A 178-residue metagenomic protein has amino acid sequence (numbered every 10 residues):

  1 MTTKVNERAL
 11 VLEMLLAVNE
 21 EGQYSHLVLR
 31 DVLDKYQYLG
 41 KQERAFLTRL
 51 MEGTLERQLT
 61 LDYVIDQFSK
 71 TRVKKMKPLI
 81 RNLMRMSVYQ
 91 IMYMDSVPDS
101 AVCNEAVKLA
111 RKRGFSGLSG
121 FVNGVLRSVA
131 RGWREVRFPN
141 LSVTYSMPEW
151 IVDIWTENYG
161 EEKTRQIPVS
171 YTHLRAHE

Functional and structural regions predicted by a protein language model:
M1-R131, P139-L141: Non-catalytic accessory regions of SAM-dependent methyltransferases
G114-L118, G160, H173: Amphipathic alpha-helical protein-protein interaction surfaces
T144-G160: Acidic/histidine-rich catalytic neighborhood
Y159-T164, A176: Short amphipathic alpha-helical surface micro-motifs
R165-Y171: Short, flexible, solvent-exposed loop/turn segments with mixed acidic/basic and small polar residues
T172-E178: Conserved small/polar residues in nucleotide/adenosyl-binding loops
